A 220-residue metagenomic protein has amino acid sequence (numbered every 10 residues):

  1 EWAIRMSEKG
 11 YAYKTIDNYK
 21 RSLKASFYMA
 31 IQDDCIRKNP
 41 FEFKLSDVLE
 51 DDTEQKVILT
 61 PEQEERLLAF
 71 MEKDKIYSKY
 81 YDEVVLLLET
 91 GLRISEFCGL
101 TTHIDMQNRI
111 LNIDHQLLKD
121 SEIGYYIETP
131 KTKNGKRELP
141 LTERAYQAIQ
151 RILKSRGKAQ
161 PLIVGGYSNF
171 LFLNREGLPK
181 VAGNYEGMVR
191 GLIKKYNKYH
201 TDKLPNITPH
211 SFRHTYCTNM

Functional and structural regions predicted by a protein language model:
E1-I31, K44, L171, E186 (+2 more regions): Short, Lys/Arg-enriched alpha-helical recognition elements, typified by the DNA-recognition helix
E1-I4, K38-N39, P205, P209-H210: A Lys/Arg-rich helix-loop hairpin that forms a DNA/phosphate-binding surface
K9, Y13, A69-S78, T90 (+4 more regions): Short, basic (Lys/Arg/His-rich) helix/loop patches that form interaction surfaces in the mid-to-C-terminal regions
Y13, D17-Y19, Q32, I36-K38 (+6 more regions): Basic, Lys/Arg- and aromatic-enriched nucleic-acid-binding interface segment
R21, A25, A69, E143 (+4 more regions): Generic recognition of well-ordered alpha-helical segments within structured catalytic/regulatory domains
I31-P40, M106-H115, L153-I163, Y199: Proline-centered turn/helix-capping motifs that create local helix->coil transitions or kinks
D34, E122-G124, G177: Detector for glycine-centered tight turns/loop "hinges" at secondary-structure junctions
G99-G157: Conserved tyrosine-mediated DNA breakage-rejoining catalytic core shared by Y-recombinases
